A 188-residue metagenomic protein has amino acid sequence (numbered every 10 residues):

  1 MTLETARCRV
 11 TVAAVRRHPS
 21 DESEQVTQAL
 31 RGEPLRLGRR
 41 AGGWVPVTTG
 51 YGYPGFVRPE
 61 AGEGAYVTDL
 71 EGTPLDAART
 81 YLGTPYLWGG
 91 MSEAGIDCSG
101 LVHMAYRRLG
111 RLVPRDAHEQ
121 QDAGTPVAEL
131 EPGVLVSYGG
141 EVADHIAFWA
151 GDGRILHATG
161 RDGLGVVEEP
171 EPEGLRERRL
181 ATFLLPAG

Functional and structural regions predicted by a protein language model:
M1-E4, S20, P34, A41-G42 (+2 more regions): Boundary regions of SH3-family modules and the immediately adjacent low-complexity/disordered segments in eukaryotic
M1-L3, M91, A150-G188: Aromatic- and glycine-rich peptidoglycan recognition patches
C8, L37, S137-Y138, H157: A generic structural signal for residues embedded in beta-strands
C8-R31, L35-L37, Y86: Beta-loop motif signature
E33, E131-L135: Structural motif
Y86-E131: Catalytic cysteine-centered active-site loop
L135, A143-R154: Catalytic nucleophile-His microenvironment captured as a short glycine-rich beta-strand/loop that brackets
